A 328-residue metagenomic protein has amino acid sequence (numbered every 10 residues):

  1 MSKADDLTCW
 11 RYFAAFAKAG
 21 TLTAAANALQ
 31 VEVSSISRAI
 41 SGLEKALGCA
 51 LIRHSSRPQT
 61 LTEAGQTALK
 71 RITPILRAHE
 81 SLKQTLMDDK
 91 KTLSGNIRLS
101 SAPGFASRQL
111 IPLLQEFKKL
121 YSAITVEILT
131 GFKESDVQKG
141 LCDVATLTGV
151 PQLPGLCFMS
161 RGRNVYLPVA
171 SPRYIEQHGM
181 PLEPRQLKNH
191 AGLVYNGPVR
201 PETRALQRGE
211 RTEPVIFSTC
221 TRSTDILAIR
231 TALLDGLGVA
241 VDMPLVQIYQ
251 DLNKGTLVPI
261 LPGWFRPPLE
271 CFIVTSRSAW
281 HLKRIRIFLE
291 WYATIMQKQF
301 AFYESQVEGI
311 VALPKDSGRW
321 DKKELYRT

Functional and structural regions predicted by a protein language model:
M1-K3, I248-K254, W264-T328: C-terminal effector-binding regulatory domain of bacterial HTH transcription factors
A14-Q30: Short helix-boundary/capping micro-motifs
E32, A39-G42, L113: Residues within the DNA-recognition helix of helix-turn-helix
E44-E63: A short LG(V/I)-centered, amphipathic sequence patch enriched for acidic residue(s) preceding the LG motif
A46-L47, A68-K90: Alpha-helical linker/hinge and terminal dimerization helices associated with HTH transcriptional regulators
S94-P154, D316: Central regulatory/effector-binding core of bacterial HTH transcription factors
L129-S223: Acidic, Gly/Pro-rich loop/turn segments at junctions of secondary structure
P214-P259, F265-R266, S305: Hydrophobic hinge/microswitch elements
